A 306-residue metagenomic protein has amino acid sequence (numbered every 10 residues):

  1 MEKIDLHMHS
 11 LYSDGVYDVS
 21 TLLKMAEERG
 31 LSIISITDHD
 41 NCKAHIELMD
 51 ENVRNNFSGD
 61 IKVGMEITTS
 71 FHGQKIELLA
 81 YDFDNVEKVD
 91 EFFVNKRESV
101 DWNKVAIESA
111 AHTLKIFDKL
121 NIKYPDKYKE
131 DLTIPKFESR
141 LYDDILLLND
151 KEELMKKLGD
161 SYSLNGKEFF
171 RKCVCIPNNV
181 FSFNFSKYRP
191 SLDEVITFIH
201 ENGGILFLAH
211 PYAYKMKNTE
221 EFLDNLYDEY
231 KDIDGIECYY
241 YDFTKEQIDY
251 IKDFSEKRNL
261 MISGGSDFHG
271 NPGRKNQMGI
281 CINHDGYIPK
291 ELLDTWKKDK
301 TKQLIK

Functional and structural regions predicted by a protein language model:
M1-H7, L11, V89-E91, P135-F185 (+1 more regions): Long, low-complexity, intrinsically disordered polar/charged segments
E2-L147, G235-R258, I262-G273: A metal-dependent hydrolase metal-coordination microenvironment
L6-S13, I67-E77, W102-S109, E152-Y162 (+2 more regions): Phosphate-binding glycine-rich loops and adjacent basic patches that engage nucleotide phosphates, nucleic-acid
R29-I36, K157-G166, P190-V195, T219-E221: Short low-complexity stretches enriched in small and charged residues
S70-D101, Y142, L146-V180, C281-L304: Active-site gating loops and adjacent loop-to-helix segments of metal-dependent hydrolytic enzymes
N178, S182-Y227: Conserved, well-ordered alpha-helix/loop/beta-strand core segments that scaffold catalytic motifs
Y214-K306: Long, positively charged, glycine-interspersed low-complexity recognition regions
